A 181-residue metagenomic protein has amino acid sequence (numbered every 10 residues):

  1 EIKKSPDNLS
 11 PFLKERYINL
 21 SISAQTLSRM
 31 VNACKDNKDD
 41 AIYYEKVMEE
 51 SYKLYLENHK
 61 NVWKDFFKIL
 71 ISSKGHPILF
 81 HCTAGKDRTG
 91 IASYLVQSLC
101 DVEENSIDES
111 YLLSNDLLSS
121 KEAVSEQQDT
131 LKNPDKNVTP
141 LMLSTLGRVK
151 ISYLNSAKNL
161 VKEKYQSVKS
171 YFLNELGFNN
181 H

Functional and structural regions predicted by a protein language model:
E1-L79, A92-H181: Cys-dependent protein tyrosine phosphatase-like superfamily
A84, R88-T89: Ser/Thr-glycine-rich phosphate-binding loops at phosphate-binding pockets of nucleotides, nucleotide cofactors
